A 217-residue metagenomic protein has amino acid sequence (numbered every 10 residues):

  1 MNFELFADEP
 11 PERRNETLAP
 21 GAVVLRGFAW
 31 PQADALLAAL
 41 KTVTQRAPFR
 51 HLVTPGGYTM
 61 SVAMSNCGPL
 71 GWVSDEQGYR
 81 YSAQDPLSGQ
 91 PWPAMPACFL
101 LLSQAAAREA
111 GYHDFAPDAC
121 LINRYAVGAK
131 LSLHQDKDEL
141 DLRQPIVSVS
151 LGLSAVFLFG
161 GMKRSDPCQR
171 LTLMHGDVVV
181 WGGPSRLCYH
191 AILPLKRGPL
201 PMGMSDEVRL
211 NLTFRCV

Functional and structural regions predicted by a protein language model:
M1-V217: Non-heme Fe(II) oxygenase metal-center motifs and adjacent flexible, charged/small-residue loops
